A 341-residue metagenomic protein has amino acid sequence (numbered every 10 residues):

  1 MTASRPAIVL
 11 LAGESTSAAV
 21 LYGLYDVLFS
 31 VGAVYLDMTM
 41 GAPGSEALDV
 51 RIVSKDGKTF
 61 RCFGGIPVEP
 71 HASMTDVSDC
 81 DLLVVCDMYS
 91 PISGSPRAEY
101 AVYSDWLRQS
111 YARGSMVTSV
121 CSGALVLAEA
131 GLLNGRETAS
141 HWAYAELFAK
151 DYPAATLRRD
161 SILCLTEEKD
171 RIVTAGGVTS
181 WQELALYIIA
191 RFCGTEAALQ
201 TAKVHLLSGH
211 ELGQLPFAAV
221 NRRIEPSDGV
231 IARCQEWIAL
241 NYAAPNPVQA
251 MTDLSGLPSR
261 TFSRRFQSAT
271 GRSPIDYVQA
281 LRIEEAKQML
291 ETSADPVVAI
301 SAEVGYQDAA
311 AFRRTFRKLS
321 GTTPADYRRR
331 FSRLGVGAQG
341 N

Functional and structural regions predicted by a protein language model:
T2-S78: N-terminal beta1-alpha1 cap of cysteine-dependent amidohydrolase-like domains
D49-V117: Flexible gly/pro-rich beta->alpha loop and the following alpha-helix that scaffold active-site loops
Y103-A143: Catalytic nucleophile loop
L165-V204: Conserved anion/nucleotide-ligand pocket segment
F192-E236, A244: Accessory alpha-helical/coil subdomains and C-terminal extensions that flank or cap enzyme catalytic cores
V220-N246, T252-S255, D276-D295: A short, Lys/Arg-enriched amphipathic alpha-helix from helix-turn-helix/homeodomain DNA-binding modules
A239-L240, P245-L281, S301-T323: Basic/polar phosphate-binding segments, predominantly the helix-turn-helix DNA-binding elements of transcriptional
Q288, T292, E303, A310-N341: …primarily DNA-binding HTH/wHTH and HhH modules…
